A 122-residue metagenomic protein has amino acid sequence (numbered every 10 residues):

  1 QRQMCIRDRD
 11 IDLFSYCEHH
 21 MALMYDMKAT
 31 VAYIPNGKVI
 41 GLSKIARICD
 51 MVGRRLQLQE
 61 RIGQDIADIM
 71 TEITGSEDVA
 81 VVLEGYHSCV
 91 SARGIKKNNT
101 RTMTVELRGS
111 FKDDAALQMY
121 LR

Functional and structural regions predicted by a protein language model:
R2-I6: Short, small-residue-biased leader/transition segments that mark boundaries at the very start of proteins
D8, D26-T30, D78-A80: Broad gene-expression machinery/nucleic-acid interaction feature
S15-E18, S91: Short helix/loop capping segments that flank catalytic or ligand/cofactor-binding pockets
Y16, I40, T102, E106: Residue-level signal for pocket-adjacent positions within structured domains
H19-Q64: Histidine-centered catalytic/metal-coordination loop motif
D50-Y86: Well-ordered alpha/beta subsegment
D78-R122: Short terminal or interdomain "cap/linker" segment that borders an active site or interface and mediates
